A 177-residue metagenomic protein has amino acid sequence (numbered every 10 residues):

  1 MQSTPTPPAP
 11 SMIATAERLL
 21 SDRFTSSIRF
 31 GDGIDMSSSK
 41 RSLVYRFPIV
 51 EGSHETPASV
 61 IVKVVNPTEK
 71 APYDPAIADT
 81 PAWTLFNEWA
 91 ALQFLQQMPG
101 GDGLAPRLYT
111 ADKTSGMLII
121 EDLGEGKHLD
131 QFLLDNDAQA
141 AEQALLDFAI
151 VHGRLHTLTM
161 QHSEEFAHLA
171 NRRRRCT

Functional and structural regions predicted by a protein language model:
M1-G116, G124: Conserved NTP-binding catalytic cores of kinases and kinase-like/nucleotidyltransferase enzymes across multiple kinase
S3, P7-S11, H168-T177: Active-site catalytic-loop/activation-segment of kinase and kinase-like phosphoryl-transfer enzymes
R18-L19, R23, F132, R175-T177: Residues that form generic nucleotide/phosphate-binding pockets
G33-M36, A140, R172-R175: Solvent-exposed, non-transmembrane amphipathic alpha-helical segments
K70-A71, D130-Q131, R174: A short alpha-helix capping/helix-coil boundary motif
L95-M98, G126-L169: Conserved kinase catalytic-core helix
K113, D122-L123, A167-N171: Short, well-ordered beta-to-alpha junction loops that form the rim of enzyme active sites and present histidine/acidic
